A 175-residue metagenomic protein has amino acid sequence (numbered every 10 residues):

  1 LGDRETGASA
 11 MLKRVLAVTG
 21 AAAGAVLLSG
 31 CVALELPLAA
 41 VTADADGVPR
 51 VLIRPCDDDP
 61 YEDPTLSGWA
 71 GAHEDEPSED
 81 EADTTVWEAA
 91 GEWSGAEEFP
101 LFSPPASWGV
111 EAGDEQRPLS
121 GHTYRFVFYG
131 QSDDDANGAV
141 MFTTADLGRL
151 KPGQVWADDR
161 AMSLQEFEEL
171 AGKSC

Functional and structural regions predicted by a protein language model:
R4-A22: N-terminal export and membrane-targeting signals
L27-G30: C-terminal motif of bacterial Sec signal peptides marking the signal peptidase cleavage site
V32-L34: Bacterial signal peptide processing site
L36-L38: Long, low-complexity, Lys/Arg-enriched
A40-T85, A89: Short, surface-exposed binding/anchoring microloops in extracellular/periplasmic proteins
E76-D114: Extended, solvent-exposed segments with strong compositional bias
A106-K173: Extracytosolic low-complexity repeat regions of secreted or lipid-anchored proteins
